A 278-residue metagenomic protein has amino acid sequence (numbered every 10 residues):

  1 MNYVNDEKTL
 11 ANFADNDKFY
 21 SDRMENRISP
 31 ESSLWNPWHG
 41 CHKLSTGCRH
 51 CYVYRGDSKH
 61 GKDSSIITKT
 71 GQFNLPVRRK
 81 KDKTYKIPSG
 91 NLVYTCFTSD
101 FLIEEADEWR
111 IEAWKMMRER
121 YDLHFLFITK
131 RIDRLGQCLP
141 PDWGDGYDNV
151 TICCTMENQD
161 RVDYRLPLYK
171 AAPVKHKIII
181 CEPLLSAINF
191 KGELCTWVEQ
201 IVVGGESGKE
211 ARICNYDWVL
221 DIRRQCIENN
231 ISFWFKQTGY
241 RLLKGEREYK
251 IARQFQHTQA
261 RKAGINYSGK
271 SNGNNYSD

Functional and structural regions predicted by a protein language model:
N2-N36, L185, K191-D278: Auxiliary Fe-S-binding modules of radical SAM enzymes
N2-V150, Q159-V162, I188-C195, R212: Conserved Radical SAM active-site core
L92-Y94, H124-L126, N149-C153, H176-I180 (+2 more regions): Structural preference for beta-strand elements that scaffold enzyme active sites
T98-D100, K130-I132, T155-Q159, E182-L184 (+2 more regions): Active-site beta-loop-alpha junctions enriched in small/polar residues
R118-Y121, P173, L220, I227: Anion (oxyanion) recognition and catalysis
P141, A172-K175, G204: Short hydrophobic alpha-helical module
Y147-T196, I213-L220: Short loop-to-alpha-helix "cap/lid" segments that border enzyme active sites across diverse enzyme classes
